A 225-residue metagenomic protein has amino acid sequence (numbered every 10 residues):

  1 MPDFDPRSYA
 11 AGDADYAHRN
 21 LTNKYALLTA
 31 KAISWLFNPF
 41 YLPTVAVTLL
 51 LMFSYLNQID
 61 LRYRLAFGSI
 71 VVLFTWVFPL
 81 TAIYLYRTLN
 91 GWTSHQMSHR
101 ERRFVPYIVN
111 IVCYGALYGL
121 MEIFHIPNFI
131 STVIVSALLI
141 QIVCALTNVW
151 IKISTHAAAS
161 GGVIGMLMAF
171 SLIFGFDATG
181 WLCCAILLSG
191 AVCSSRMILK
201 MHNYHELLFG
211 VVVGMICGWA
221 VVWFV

Functional and structural regions predicted by a protein language model:
M1-A30: Short, Lys/Arg-rich, polar N-terminal cytosolic tail immediately upstream of the first transmembrane signal-anchor
I33, T93-V109: Juxtamembrane helix-capping/reentrant segments at transmembrane boundaries
I33-S54: The first (N-terminal) embedded transmembrane alpha-helix
M52-A66: Short, hydrophobic transmembrane alpha-helix segments
Y63-V77: Alpha-helical transmembrane segments
V77-N90: Membrane-water interface of transmembrane alpha-helices
Y107-H125, T147-V149, I153: C-terminal halves and exits of single transmembrane alpha-helices
P127-V225: Membrane-embedded catalytic cores of phosphoryl/pyrophosphoryl-handling enzymes
